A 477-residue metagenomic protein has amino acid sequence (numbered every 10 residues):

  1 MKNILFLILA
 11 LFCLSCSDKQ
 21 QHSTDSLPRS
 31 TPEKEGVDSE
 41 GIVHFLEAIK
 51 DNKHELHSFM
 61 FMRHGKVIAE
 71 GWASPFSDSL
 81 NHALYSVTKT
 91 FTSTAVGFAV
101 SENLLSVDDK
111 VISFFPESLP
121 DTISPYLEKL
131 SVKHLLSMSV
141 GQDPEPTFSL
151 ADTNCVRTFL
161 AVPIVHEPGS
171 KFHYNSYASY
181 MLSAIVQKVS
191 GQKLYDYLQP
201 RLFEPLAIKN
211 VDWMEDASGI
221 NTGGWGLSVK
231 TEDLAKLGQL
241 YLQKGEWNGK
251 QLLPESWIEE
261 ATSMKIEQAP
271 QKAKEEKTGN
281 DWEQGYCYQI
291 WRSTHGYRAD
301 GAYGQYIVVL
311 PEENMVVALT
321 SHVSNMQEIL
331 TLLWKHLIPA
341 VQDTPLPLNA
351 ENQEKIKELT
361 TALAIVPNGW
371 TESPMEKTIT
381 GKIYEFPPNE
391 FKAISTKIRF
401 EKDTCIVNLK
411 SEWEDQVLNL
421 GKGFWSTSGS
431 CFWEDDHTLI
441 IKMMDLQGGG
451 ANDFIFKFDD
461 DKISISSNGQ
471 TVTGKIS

Functional and structural regions predicted by a protein language model:
F12-S15: C-terminal motif of bacterial Sec signal peptides marking the signal peptidase cleavage site
L46-F76, N314-V317: A short, well-structured edge-of-sheet supersecondary motif
G65, H82-D108, L135, L182-V186 (+1 more regions): Active-site SXXK
A83, E102-V140, A161, S190-W225 (+1 more regions): Active-site helix/loop module of the DD-peptidase/beta-lactamase fold, centered on the serine-lysine SxxK catalytic
A178-I185, W225-E246, I258, Q305-H322 (+1 more regions): Active-site-proximal alpha-helical segments within enzyme catalytic domains
E259-V317: Active-site Gly/Thr loop motif
G301-N368: Structured C-terminal helix/loop/strand segments within mature extracytoplasmic catalytic/sensor domains
A350-S477: Peripheral terminal and inter-domain segments
